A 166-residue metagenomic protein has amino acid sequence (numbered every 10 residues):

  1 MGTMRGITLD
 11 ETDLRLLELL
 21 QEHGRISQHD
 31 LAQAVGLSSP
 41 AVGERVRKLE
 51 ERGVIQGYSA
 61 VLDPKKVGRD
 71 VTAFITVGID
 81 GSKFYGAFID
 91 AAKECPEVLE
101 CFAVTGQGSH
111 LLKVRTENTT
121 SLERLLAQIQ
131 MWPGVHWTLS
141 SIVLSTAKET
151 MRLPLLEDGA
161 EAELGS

Functional and structural regions predicted by a protein language model:
M1-S166: A compositional/biophysical signature of low hydrophobicity enriched in polar/charged and small residues
